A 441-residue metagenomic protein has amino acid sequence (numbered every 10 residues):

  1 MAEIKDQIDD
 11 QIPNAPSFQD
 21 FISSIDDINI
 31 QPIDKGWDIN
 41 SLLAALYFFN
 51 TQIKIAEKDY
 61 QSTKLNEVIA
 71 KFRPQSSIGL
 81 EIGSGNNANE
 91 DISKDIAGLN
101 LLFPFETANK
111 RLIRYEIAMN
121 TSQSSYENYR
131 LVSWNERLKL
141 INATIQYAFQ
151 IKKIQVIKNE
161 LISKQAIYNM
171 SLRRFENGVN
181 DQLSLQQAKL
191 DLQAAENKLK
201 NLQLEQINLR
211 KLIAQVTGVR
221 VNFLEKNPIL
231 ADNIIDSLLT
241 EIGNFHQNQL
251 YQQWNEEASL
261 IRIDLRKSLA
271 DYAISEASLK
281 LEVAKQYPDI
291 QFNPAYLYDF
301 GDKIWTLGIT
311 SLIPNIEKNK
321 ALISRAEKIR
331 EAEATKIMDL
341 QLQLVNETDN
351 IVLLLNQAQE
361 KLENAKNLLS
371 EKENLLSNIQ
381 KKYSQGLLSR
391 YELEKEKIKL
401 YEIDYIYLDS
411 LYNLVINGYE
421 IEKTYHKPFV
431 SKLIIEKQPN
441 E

Functional and structural regions predicted by a protein language model:
M1-I12, N29-Q31, V216-F223, I406-E441: Acidic, low-complexity, intrinsically disordered peripheral segments
M1-I8, R111, E116, N120 (+6 more regions): Periplasmic alpha-helical coiled-coil/stalk elements that build and connect Gram-negative outer-membrane
M1-Q11, A44-E106, V219, N255-A321 (+4 more regions): A small-residue-enriched
F18-I22: Alpha-helical protein-protein interaction scaffolds
D27-Q52, N180, S184-K189, V219-Q291 (+1 more regions): Amphipathic alpha-helical coiled-coil scaffold segments and their short linker/junction regions
L43, I55-A70, V132, E136-N159 (+7 more regions): Amphipathic alpha-helical coiled-coil segments
R111, Y115, I316-N319, I323: Interdomain signal-transducing alpha-helical coiled-coil linkers
L202, I263, S410: Metallo-beta-lactamase
